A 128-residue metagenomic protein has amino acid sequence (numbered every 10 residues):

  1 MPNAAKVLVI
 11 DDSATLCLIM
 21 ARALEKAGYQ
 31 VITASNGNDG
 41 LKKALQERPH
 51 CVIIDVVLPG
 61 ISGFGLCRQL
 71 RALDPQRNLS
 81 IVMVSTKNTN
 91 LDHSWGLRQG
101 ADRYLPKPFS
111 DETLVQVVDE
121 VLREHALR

Functional and structural regions predicted by a protein language model:
C17, P59, T89: The feature encodes the CheY-like receiver
L18-K26: Charged docking surfaces used in two-component/phosphorelay signaling
G28-S35, K43: Short hydrophobic/Thr-rich beta-strand motif most characteristic of the beta2 strand and flanking loop of CheY-like
N36-D39, S62-G65: Acidic catalytic/metal-coordinating carboxylates
E47-I53, L58: Active-site beta3 strand of CheY-like receiver
G65, N88-R103, Q116: Alpha4 helix (beta4-alpha4-beta5 surface) of REC/receiver domains from two-component response regulators
F109-V118: C-terminal output helix
